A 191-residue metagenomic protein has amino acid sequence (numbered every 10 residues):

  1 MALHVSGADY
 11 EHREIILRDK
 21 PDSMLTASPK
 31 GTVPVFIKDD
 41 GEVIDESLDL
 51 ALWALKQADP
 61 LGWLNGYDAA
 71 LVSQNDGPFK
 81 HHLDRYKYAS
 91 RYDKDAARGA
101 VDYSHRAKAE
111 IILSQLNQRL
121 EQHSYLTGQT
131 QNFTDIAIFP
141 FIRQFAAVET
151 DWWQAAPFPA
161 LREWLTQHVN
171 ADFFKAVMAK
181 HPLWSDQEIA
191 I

Functional and structural regions predicted by a protein language model:
M1-Y103: GST-like domain detector, emphasizing the conserved glutathione-binding G-site in the N-terminal thioredoxin-like
E14, A179-K180: Short loop/turn and capping residues at structural boundaries
T26, N170, A179: Phosphate-coordinating loops and pocket residues in cytosolic domains that bind phosphorylated ligands
D49, A160, F173: Residue-level recognition of oxygen-bearing side chains
L71-N170: GST-like fold's C-terminal all-alpha helical module
K180-I191: Long, charge-rich low-complexity segments
